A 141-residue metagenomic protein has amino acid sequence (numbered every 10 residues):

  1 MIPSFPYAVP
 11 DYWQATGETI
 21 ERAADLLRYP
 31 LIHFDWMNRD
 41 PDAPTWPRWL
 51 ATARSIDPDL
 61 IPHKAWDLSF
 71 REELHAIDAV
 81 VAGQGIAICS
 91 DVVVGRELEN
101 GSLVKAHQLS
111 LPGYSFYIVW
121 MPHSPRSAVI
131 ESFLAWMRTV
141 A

Functional and structural regions predicted by a protein language model:
M1-Q84, C89, G95-G113, V140: C-terminal regulatory
Q108-A141: A late-sequence structural motif
